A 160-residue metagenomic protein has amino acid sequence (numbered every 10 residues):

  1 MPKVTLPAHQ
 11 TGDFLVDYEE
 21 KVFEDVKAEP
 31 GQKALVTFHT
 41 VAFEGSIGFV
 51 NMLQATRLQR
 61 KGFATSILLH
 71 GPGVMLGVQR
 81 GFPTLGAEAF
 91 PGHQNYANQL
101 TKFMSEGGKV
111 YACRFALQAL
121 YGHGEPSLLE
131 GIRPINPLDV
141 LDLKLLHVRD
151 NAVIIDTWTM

Functional and structural regions predicted by a protein language model:
P2-E29: Positively charged, low-complexity intrinsically disordered leader regions
E29-L35: A short, charged/proline- and glycine-enriched loop that marks the coil->beta-strand transition at the N-terminal
L35-F49: Short, glycine-rich nucleotide/cofactor-binding loops
I47-F63, I67: Histidine-anchored nucleotide/phosphate-binding helix
T65-G71, V110-R114: Short internal beta-strands
G73-G86: N-terminal beta-loop-helix "entrance" segment that forms/cooperates in small-molecule cofactor or anionic ligand
L85-A119: A glycine-rich helix N-cap at a beta->alpha junction
R114-M160: N-terminal glycine-rich phosphate/adenylate-binding segment common to multiple enzyme folds
